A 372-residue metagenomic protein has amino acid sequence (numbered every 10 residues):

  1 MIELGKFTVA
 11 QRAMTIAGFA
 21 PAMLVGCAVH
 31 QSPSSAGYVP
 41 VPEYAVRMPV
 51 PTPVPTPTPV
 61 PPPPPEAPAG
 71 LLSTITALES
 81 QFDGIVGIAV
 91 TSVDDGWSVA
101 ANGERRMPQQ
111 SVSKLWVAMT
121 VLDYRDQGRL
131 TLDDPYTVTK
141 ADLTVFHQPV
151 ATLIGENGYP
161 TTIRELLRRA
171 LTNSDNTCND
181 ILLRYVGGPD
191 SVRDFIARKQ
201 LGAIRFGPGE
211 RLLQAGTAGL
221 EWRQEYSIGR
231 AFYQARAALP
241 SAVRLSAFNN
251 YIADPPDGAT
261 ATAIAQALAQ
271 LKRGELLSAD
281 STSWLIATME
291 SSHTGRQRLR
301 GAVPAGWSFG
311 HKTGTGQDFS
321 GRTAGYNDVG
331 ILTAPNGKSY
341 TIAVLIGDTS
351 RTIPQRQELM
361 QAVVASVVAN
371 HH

Functional and structural regions predicted by a protein language model:
I2-G5, A28-T76, R184, P189 (+3 more regions): Structured C-terminal helix/loop/strand segments within mature extracytoplasmic catalytic/sensor domains
E3-I16: Bacterial N-terminal signal peptides that target proteins for export
G18-A22: Hydrophobic membrane-insertion alpha-helices, especially the h-region of bacterial N-terminal signal peptides
L24-G26: C-terminal motif of bacterial Sec signal peptides marking the signal peptidase cleavage site
H30-E221: Active-site-adjacent loops and short helices of periplasmic peptidoglycan-processing enzymes
Y159, L220-I228, F309-G316: Carbohydrate-binding/catalytic loop surfaces
L171-S174, V243-A247, G337: Short, flexible turn/loop "capping" segments at secondary-structure junctions
I204-D280: Active-site-proximal helix/loop microenvironment of the serine DD-peptidase/beta-lactamase transpeptidase fold
